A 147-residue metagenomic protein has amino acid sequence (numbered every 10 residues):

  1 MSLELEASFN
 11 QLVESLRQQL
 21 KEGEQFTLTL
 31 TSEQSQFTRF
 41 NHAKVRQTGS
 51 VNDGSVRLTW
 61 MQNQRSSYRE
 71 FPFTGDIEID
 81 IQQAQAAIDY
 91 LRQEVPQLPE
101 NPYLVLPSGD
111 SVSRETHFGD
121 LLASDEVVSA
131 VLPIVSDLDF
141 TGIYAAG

Functional and structural regions predicted by a protein language model:
M1-G147: Active-site bordering "gate/hinge" segments that shape substrate access to catalytic or cofactor-binding pockets
